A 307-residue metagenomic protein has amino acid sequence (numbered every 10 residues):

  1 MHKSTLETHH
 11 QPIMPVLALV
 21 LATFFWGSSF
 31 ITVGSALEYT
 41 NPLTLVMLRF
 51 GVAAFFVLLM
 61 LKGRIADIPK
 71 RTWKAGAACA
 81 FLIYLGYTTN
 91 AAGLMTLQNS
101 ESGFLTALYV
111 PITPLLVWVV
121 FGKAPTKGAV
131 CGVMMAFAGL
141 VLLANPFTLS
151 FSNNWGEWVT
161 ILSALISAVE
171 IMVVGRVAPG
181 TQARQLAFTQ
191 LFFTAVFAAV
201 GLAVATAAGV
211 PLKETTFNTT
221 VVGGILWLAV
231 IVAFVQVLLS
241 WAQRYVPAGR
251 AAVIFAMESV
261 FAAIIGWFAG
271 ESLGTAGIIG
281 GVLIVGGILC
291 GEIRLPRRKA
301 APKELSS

Functional and structural regions predicted by a protein language model:
M1-M47, T89, S150-R176, A198-V200 (+1 more regions): Glycine-/small-residue-enriched transmembrane alpha-helix faces in small-molecule transporters and effluxers
H2-L6, L17, L48-G51, N145-P146 (+4 more regions): C-terminal-most transmembrane helix of multi-pass membrane proteins
M14-A18, T44-L59, G128-A138, W155-L162 (+3 more regions): Hydrophobic alpha-helical transmembrane segments of multi-pass integral membrane proteins, especially transporters
M14-T23, L61-N90, W155-S163, L212-F234 (+2 more regions): Loop-to-transmembrane-helix transition segments
F25, S29-F30, L58-T106, T113-P114 (+2 more regions): Specific transmembrane alpha-helical segments of multi-pass solute transporters/efflux pumps, especially DMT/EamA
V46-L48, S102-L108, V174-V196, V232-W267: Helix-helix packing/entry segments at the starts of transmembrane helices
F56-D67, V110-M134, V260-I279: C-terminal transmembrane-helix exit sites in multi-pass transporters
V57, A77, P125-P146, A164-S167 (+2 more regions): Hydrophobic transmembrane alpha-helices of multi-pass small-molecule transport proteins
